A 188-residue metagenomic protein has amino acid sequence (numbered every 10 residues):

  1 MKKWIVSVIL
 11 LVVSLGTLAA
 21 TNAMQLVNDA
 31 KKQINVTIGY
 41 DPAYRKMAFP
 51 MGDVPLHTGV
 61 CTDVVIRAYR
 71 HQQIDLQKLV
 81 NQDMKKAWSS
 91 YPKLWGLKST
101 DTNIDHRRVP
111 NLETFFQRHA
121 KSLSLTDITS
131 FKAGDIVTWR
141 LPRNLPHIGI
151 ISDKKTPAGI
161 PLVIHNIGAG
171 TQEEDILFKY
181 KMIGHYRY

Functional and structural regions predicted by a protein language model:
W4-V13: Sec-dependent N-terminal signal peptides
S14-L18: N-terminal signal peptide c-region/cleavage motif recognized by signal peptidases
A20-Q25, G52-D63, H106, L125-I128 (+1 more regions): Soluble non-cytosolic domains of exported or imported proteins
N22-V27, K85-I164: ...with weaker cross-activation on analogous glycine-rich loops/strands in unrelated enzymes
A23-V27, K31, T62, I66 (+1 more regions): Extracytoplasmic/secreted envelope proteins and their assembly/folding machinery, especially bacterial periplasmic
K31, N35, I66-I74, N81 (+2 more regions): Sec-exported extracytoplasmic/periplasmic mature domains
P42-T62, D75-S99: Acidic helix-start/capping segments at beta-turn-to-alpha-helix junctions
G159-Y188: Low-complexity, Gly/Ser/Thr/Pro-rich intrinsically disordered linker/tail segments
